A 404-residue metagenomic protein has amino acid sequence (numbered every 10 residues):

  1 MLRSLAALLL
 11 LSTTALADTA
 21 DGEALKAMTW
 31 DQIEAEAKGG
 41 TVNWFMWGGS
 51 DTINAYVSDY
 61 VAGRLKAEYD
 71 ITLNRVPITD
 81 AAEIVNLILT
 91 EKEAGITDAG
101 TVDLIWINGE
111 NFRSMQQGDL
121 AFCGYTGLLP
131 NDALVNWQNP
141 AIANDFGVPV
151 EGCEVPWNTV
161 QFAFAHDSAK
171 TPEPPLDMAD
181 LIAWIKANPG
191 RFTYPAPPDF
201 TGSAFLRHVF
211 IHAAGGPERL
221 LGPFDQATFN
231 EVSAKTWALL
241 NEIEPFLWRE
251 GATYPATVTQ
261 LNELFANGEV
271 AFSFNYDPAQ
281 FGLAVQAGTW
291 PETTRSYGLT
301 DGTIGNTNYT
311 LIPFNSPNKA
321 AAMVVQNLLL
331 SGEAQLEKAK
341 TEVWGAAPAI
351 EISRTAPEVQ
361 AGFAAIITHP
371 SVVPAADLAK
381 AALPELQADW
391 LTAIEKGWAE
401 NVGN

Functional and structural regions predicted by a protein language model:
M1-A17: Gram-negative bacterial Sec-dependent N-terminal signal peptides
D18-W30, E263, H369-N404: Conserved C-terminal helix/tail region of periplasmic/extracytoplasmic solute-binding proteins
G22-E110: Early extracytoplasmic/lumenal segment of secretory-pathway proteins
G39-N43, Y69-T72, A99-D103, N188-F192 (+4 more regions): Loop/turn elements at helix/coil->beta-strand transitions in domains of secreted/extracellular proteins
W47-Y60, R75-V85, V102-T259: Extracytoplasmic ligand-binding site segments that recognize negatively charged/polar headgroups
I96-W106, G124, A271-Y276, G282: Paired acidic/hydrophobic, glycine-rich loop segments that form the ligand-binding mouth/hinge of periplasmic-binding
H208, W248-N315: Extracytoplasmic/periplasmic substrate-binding proteins
T303, N308-D377: Mature extracytoplasmic/periplasmic domains
